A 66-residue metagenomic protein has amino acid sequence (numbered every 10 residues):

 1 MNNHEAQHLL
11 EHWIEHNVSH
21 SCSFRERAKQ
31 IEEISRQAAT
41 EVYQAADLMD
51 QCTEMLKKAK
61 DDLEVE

Functional and structural regions predicted by a protein language model:
M1-A28: N-terminal acidic leader/helix
Q7, S21, E54, V65-E66: A generic signature of intrinsically disordered, low-complexity regions enriched in glycine/proline and charged/polar
R27-V65: Short, charge-rich amphipathic interface segments used for partner binding and complex assembly
